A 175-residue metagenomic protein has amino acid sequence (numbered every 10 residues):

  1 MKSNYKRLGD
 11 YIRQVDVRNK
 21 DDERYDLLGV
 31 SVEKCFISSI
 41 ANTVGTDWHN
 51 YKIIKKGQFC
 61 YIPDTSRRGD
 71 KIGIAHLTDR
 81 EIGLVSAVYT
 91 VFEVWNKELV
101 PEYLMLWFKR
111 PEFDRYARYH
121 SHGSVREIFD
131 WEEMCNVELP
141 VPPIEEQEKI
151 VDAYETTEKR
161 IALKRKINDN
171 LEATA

Functional and structural regions predicted by a protein language model:
M1-N19, P140-A175: Non-catalytic DNA-recognition/assembly elements of restriction-modification systems
N4-Y61: Sequence-specific dsDNA recognition surfaces
Y11, E102-E132: Short, positively charged
R24, I40, V44, G73 (+3 more regions): Glycine-rich, flexible loop/turn motifs
K56, C60-P111: A short beta-sheet element
G73-L77, W107, H120, D152-Y154 (+1 more regions): "Short basic amphipathic alpha-helical interaction patches in structured regions
I82-V88, H122-V151: A short glycine-rich beta-alpha junction/loop motif
